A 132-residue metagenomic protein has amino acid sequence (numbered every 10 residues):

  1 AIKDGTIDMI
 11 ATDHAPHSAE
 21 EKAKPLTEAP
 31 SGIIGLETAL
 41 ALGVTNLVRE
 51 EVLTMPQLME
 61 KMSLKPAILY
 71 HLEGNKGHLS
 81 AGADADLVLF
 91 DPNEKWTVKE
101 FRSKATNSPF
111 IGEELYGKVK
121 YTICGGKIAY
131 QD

Functional and structural regions predicted by a protein language model:
A1: Aromatic-anchored helix/helix-loop segment that forms the rim or "lid" of small-molecule/cofactor binding pockets
D4-I10, A15-E94: His/Asp/Glu-enriched, well-ordered alpha-helical/loop segment that forms or immediately abuts the divalent-metal
E20, Q131-D132: Short helix/loop capping segments that flank catalytic or ligand/cofactor-binding pockets
P25-E28, A81-Q131: C-terminal cap of metal-dependent C-N hydrolases
